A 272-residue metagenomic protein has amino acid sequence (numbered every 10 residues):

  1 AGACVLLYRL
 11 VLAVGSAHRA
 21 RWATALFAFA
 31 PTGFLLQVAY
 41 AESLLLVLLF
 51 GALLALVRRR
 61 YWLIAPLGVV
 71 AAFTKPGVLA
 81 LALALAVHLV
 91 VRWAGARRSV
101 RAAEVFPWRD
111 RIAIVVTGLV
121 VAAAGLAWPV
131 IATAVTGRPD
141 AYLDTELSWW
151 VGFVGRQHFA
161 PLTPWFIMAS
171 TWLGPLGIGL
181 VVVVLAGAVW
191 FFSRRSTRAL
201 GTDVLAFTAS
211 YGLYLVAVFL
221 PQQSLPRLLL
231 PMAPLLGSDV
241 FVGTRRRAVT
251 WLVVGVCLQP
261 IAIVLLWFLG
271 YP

Functional and structural regions predicted by a protein language model:
A1-V14, A186-S193: Transmembrane-helix motifs of polytopic, lipid-linked glycan transferases
L6-R9, L26-F29, L44-L63, A82 (+3 more regions): Specific aromatic-rich, kink-prone transmembrane helix
L7-F29, L200-T202, A206: Transmembrane-helix signature of polytopic, membrane-embedded enzymes that assemble or transfer cell-envelope glycans
V38-L44, L225: Short acidic/glycine- and proline-prone juxtamembrane loop motifs at membrane-interface regions of multi-pass membrane
A82-W190, V204, T208: Membrane-lumen/periplasm interface segments of specific transmembrane helices in polyprenyl phosphate-linked
G118-A122, T244-P272: Signature aromatic-anchored transmembrane alpha helix within multi-pass, membrane-resident enzymes that catalyze glycan
S196-V218, L228, W251-V253: Transmembrane alpha-helix segments characteristic of polytopic inner-membrane glycan-assembly/cell-envelope
Q223-F241: Hydrophobic/aromatic-rich transmembrane helices and adjacent perimembrane loops
